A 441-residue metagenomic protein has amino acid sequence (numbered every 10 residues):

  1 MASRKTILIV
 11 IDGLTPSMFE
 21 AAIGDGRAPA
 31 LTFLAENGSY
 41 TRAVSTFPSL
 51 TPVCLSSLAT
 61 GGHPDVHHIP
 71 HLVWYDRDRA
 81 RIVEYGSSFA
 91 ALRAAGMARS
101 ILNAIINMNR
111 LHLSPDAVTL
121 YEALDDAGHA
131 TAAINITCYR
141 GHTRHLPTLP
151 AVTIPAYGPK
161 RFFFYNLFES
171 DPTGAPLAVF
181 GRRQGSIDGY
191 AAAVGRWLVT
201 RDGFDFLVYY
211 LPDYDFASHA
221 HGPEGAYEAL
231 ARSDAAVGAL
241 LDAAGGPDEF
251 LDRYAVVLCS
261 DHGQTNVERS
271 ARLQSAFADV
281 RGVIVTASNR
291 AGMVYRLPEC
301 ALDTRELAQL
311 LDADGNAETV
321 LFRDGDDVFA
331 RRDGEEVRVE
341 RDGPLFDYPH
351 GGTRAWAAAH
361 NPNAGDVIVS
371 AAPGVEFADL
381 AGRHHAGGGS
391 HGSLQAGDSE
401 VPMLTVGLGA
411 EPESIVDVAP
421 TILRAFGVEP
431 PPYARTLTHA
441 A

Functional and structural regions predicted by a protein language model:
A2-I7: Extreme N-terminal starter segment of soluble prokaryotic enzymes
L8, A30, R232-L273, I368 (+1 more regions): Metal-dependent active-site segment of extracytoplasmic phospho-/sulfohydrolases and closely related
V10, R42-V44, A130-I136, F206-Y210 (+3 more regions): A structural signal for short, well-ordered beta-strand segments and their strand-loop junctions that often border
G13, S260-G263, P373: Active-site metal-binding loops of divalent metal-dependent hydrolases
E20-V73, A132: Short, structured active-site-proximal loop/turn typified by the sulfatase FGly-forming signature C/S-X-P-X-R
G62-A220, D327-R331, V339-L345, A378 (+1 more regions): His/Asp/Glu-rich, glycine-adjacent segments that coordinate divalent cations and/or stabilize oxyanion chemistry on
D116-A117, T286-T421: Active-site neighborhoods of enzymes that stabilize oxyanions during catalysis
A220-D234: Active-site-proximal segments of metal-dependent phosphoesterases and phosphodiesterases across multiple
